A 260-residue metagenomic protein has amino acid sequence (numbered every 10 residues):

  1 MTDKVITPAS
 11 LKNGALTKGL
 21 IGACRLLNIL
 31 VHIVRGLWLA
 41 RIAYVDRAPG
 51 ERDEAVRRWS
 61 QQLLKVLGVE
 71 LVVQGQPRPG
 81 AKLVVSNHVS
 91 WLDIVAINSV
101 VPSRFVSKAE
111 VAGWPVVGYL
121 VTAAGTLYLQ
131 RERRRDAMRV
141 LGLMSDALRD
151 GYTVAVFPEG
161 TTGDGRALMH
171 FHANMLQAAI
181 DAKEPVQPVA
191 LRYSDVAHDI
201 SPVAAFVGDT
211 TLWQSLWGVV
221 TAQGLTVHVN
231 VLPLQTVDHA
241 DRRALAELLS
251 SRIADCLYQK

Functional and structural regions predicted by a protein language model:
M1-L11, Q61, K65-Q74, L92-I94 (+4 more regions): Soluble, non-transmembrane catalytic domains of enzymes that act on hydrophobic metabolites at membranes
K4-V72, Y119-A124, A222: A transmembrane-helix-recognition feature enriched in membrane-embedded lipid enzymes and envelope glyco-/phospholipid
I29-G50, L64-V66, P79-R134: Catalytic core of membrane glycerolipid acyltransferases/transacylases, capturing the structured, soluble-facing
A81-L83, T126, T153-F157, P185: Residue-level preference for the first positions of well-ordered beta-strands
K108, L129, F157, V189-L191: Generic beta-sheet signal
V117-G118, R166-A240, L248: A cross-family acyltransferase "interaction/gating" segment
A147-M175: Catalytic-site beta-strand/loop segments enriched in glycine and acidic/polar residues
